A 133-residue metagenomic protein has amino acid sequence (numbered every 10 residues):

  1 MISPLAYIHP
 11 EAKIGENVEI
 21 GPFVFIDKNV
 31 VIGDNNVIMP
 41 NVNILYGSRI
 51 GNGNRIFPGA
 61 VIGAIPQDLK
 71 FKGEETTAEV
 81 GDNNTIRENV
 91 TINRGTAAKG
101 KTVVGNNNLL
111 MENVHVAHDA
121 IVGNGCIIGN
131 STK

Functional and structural regions predicted by a protein language model:
I2-K133: Structural signal for interior beta-strand "rungs" in well-ordered beta-sheet cores of soluble enzyme domains
